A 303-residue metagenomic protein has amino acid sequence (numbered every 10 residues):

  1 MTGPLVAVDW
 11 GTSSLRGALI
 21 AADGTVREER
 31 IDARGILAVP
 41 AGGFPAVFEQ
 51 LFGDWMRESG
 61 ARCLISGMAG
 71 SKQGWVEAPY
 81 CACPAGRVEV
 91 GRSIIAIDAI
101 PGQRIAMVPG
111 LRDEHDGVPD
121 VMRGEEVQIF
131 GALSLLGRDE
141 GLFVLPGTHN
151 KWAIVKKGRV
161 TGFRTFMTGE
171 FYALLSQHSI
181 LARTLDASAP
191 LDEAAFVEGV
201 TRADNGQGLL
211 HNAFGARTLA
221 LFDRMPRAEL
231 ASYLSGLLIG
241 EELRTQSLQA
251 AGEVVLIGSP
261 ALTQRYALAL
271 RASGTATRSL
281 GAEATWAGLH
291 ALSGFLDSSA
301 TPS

Functional and structural regions predicted by a protein language model:
P4-G43: Short glycine-rich, Thr/Ser-proximal phosphate-binding strand/loop in the N-terminal lobe of ATP-dependent enzymes
L5-D9, R62-L64, G141-L145, V255: Short glycine-aspartate micro-motif
V8-S14, M68, L145-H149, T168 (+1 more regions): A short acidic Gly-Thr/Ser loop motif
S14, A251-A269: Glycine-rich phosphate-binding loops at beta-strand->alpha-helix junctions
V39-P40, L111-P146, K151-R202: Glycine-rich phosphate-binding loop plus the immediately following alpha-helix
W55-P119: Short beta-strand-loop/turn "lid" adjacent to the catalytic site in phosphate-handling enzymes
R202-T245: Adenine-nucleotide phosphate-binding core of ATP-dependent small-molecule kinases
T275-S303: Glycine-rich phosphate-binding/hydrolytic loop that grips phosphoryl groups
